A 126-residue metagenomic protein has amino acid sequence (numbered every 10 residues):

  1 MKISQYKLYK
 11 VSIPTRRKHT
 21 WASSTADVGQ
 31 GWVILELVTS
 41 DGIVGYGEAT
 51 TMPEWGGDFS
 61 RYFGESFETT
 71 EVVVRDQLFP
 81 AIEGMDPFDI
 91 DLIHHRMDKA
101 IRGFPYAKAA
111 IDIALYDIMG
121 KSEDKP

Functional and structural regions predicted by a protein language model:
M1-G57: Structured beta-strand/loop patches that form or line metal/cofactor-binding pockets in enzymes
Q5, V38, I43-S122: Metal- or metallocofactor-binding catalytic centers and their adjacent structured scaffolds across diverse enzyme
